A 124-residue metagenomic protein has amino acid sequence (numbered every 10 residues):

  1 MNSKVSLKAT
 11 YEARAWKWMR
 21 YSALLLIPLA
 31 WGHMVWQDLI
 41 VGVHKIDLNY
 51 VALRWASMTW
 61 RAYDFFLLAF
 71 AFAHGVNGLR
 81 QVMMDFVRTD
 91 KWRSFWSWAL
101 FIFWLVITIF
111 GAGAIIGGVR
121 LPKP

Functional and structural regions predicted by a protein language model:
M1-P124: Membrane-embedded alpha-helical bundles that constitute the cytochrome b-like, heme-associated redox core of multi-pass
